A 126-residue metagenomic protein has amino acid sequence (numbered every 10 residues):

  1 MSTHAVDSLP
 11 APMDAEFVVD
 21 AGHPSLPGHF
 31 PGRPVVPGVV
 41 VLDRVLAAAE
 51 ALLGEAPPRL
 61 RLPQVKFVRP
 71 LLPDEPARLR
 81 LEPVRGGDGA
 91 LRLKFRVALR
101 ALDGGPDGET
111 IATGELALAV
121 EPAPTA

Functional and structural regions predicted by a protein language model:
M1-V36: Catalytic strand-loop segment that frames the active site of acyl-thioester-processing enzymes
P12, P73, E82-A126: HotDog/MaoC-like acyl-thioester-processing domains
F17-V19, F67, L118-V120: Hydrophobic residues in beta-strands and at strand termini
V19, H23, L71, P83: A broadly conserved detector of short glycine/acidic/proline-rich loop/turn motifs that flank catalytic sites and bind
H29-P37, V41-D43, A48-E50: Compact, glycine-rich, soluble single-domain proteins
L46-E82, A90, E115: Hydrophobic beta-strand-centered segment that forms part of the acyl-chain substrate-binding groove
